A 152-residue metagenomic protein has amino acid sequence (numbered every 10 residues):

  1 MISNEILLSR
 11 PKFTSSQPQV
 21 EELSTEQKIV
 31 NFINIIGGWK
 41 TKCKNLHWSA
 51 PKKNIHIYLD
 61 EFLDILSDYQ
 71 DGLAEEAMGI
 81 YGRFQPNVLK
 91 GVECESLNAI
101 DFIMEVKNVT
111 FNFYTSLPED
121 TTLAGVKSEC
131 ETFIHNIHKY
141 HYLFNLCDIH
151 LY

Functional and structural regions predicted by a protein language model:
M1-I29, G125-S128: Charge-dense, intrinsically disordered terminal/linker segments
E21-I33, W39, A99-F102: Disorder-to-helix initiation segments
I29, I36, L59, I103 (+1 more regions): Hydrophobic packing residues in well-ordered alpha-helices of helical domains and bundles
F32-W48, L73-E76, V109-Y114, I137-C147: Long, well-ordered alpha-helical segments
G38-E61, R83, S116-A124: Helix-loop segments that flank and shape redox-cofactor active sites
N54-Q85: Conserved alpha-helical segments that form or flank metal/cofactor-binding pockets of metalloenzymes
G79-R83, L143-Y152: Long amphipathic alpha-helical segments
L89-F144: Acidic/histidine-rich alpha-helical segments that form the ligand environment of transition-metal centers
